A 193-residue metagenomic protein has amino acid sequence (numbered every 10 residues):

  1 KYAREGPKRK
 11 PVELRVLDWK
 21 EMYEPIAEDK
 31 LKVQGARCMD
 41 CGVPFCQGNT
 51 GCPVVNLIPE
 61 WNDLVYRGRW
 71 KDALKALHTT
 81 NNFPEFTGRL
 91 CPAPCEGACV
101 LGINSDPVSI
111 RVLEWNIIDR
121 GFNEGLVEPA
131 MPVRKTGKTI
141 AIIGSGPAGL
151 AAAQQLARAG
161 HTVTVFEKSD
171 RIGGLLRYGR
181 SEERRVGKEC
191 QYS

Functional and structural regions predicted by a protein language model:
K1-T139: Ferredoxin-type iron-sulfur electron-transfer modules and their immediate structural context
N82, G146-A148, R171: Residue-level detector of alpha-helix initiation sites
T139-T164: N-terminal Rossmann-like FAD-binding beta1-loop-alpha1 element of flavoenzymes
A141, G179-R180: Core Rossmann-like FAD-binding/catalytic domain of the broad FAD-dependent monooxygenase superfamily
H161-R177: Glycine-rich FAD pyrophosphate-binding loop
E183-C190: Conserved small/polar residues in nucleotide/adenosyl-binding loops
